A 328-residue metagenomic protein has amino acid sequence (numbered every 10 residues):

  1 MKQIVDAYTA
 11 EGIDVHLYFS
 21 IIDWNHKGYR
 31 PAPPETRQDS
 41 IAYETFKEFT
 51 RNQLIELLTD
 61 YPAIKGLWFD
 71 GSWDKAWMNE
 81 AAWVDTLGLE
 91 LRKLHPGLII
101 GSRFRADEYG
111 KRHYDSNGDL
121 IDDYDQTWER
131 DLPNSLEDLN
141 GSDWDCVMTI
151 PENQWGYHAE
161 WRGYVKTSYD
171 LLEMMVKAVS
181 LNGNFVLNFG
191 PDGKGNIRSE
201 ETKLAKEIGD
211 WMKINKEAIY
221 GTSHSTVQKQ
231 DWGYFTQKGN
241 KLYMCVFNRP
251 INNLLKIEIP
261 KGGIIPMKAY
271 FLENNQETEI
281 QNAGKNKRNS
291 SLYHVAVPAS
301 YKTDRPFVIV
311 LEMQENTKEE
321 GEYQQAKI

Functional and structural regions predicted by a protein language model:
M1-I328: Mature catalytic domains of secreted/periplasmic carbohydrate-active enzymes
